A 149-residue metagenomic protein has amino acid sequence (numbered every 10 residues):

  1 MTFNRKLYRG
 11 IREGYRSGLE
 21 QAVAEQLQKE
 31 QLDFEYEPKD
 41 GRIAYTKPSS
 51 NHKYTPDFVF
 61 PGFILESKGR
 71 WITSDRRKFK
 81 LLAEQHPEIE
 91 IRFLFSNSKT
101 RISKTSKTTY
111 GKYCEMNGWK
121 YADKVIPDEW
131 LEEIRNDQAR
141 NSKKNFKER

Functional and structural regions predicted by a protein language model:
M1-R149: Nucleic-acid endo/exonuclease domains
